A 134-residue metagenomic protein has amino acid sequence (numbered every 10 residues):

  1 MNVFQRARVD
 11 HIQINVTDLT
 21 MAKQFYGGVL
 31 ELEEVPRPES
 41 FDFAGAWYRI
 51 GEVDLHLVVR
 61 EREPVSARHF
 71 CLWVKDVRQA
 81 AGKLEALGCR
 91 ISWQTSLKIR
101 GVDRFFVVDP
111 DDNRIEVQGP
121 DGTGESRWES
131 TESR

Functional and structural regions predicted by a protein language model:
M1-Q5, A86-R134: Vicinal oxygen chelate
M1-V3, V58-R62: Short, flexible, solvent-exposed loop/turn segments with mixed acidic/basic and small polar residues
R8-T17, A46, R62-L87, D103-V108: Vicinal oxygen chelate
Q13-D54: Core segments of cupin and vicinal oxygen chelate
M21-F25, K83, D111: Structural preference for long, well-ordered alpha-helical segments within the folded cores of structured domains
P38-F41, E61-P64, S96-R100: A short beta-turn/loop motif at secondary-structure boundaries
